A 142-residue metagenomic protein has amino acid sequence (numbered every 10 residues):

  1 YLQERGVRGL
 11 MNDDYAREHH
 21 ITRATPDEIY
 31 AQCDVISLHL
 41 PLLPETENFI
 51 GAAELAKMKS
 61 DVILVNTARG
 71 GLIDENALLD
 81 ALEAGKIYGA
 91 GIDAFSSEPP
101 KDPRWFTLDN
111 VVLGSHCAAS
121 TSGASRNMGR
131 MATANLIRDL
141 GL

Functional and structural regions predicted by a protein language model:
Y1, Q32, D80, G89 (+2 more regions): Residues within well-formed alpha-helices
Y1-V7: Conserved anion/nucleotide-ligand pocket segment
R5, A81, G85, N135 (+1 more regions): Change "in soluble alpha/beta enzymes" to "in soluble alpha/beta proteins
R5, H19, T107-D109: Short, structured coil segments at secondary-structure junctions
R8, D14-P103: Rossmann-like adenosine-cofactor binding region
A94-L142: C-terminal helix-to-coil terminal segments
